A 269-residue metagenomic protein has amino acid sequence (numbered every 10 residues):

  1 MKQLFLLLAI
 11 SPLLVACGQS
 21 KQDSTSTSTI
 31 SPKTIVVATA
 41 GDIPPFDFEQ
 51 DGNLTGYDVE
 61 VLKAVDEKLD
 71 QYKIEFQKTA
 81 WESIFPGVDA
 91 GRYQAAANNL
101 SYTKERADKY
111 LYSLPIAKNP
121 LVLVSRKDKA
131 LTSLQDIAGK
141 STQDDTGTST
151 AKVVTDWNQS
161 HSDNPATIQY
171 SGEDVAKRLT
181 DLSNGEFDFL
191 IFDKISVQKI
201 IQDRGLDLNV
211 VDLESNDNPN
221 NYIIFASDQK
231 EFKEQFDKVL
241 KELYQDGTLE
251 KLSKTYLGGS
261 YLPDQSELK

Functional and structural regions predicted by a protein language model:
L13-A16: C-terminal motif of bacterial Sec signal peptides marking the signal peptidase cleavage site
D23-N99, S171, Q235, D246: Extracytoplasmic small-molecule ligand-binding "clamshell" domains of the periplasmic binding protein/Venus flytrap
I35-G41, D47, T55, L134-A151: Short loop->beta-strand "edge-of-pocket" segments that line small-molecule binding or catalytic clefts across diverse
A40-G41, A117-S125, Q202-K241, L257-K269: Periplasmic-binding protein-like
E49, L62-Q71, T150-G172, I201-L206: Ligand-binding cleft/hinge of the Venus flytrap
V59-L69, L131, Q135-S149, Q198 (+1 more regions): Extended ligand-binding regions for polar small-molecule ligands
K63, E67, E75-D136, N209 (+1 more regions): Acidic, polar ligand-binding/catalytic clefts
S83, N98-D108, T155-D156, S183-N184 (+1 more regions): A ligand-binding cleft/hinge motif common to bilobed small-molecule-binding domains
